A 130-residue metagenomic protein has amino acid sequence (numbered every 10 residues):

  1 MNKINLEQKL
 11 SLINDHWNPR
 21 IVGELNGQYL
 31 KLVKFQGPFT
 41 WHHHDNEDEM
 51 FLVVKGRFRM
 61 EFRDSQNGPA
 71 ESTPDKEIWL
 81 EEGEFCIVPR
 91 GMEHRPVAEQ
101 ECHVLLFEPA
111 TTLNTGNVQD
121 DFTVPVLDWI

Functional and structural regions predicted by a protein language model:
M1-K31, D121-I130: A short, N-terminal "cap"/entry segment at the start of jelly-roll beta-barrel domains of the cupin/DSBH fold
G27, K55, E101: ATP/adenylate-binding site constellation spanning eukaryotic-like Ser/Thr protein kinases, ABC-transporter
Y29-D45: Conserved short histidine dyad/triad with adjacent acidic residue
L30, D48, C102: Change "...and in nucleic-acid phosphodiester-cleaving endonucleases..." to "...and in nucleic-acid processing enzymes
L32, M60-E61, L106: Short hydrophobic/aromatic-rich beta-strand segments that constitute the beta-sheet cores of beta-sandwich/beta-barrel
H43-H44, D48-E82: A short beta-strand-loop-beta hairpin characteristic of the jelly-roll/cupin
R90-V118: Ligand-binding loop in jelly-roll beta-barrel domains
